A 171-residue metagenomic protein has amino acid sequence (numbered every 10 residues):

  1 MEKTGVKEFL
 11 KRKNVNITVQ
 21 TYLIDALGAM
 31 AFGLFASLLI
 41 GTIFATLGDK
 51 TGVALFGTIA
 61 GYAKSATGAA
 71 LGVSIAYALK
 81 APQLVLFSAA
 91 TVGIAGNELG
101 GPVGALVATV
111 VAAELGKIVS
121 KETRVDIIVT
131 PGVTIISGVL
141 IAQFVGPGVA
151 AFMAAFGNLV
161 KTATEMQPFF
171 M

Functional and structural regions predicted by a protein language model:
M1-M171: Signature of multi-pass transmembrane helix bundles
